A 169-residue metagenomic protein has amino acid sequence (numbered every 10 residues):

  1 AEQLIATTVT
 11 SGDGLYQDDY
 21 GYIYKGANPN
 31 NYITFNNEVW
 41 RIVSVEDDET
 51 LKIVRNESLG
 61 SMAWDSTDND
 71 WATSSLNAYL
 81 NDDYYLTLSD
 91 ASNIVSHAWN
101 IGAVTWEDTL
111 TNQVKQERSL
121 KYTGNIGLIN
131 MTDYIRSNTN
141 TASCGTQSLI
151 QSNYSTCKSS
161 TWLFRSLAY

Functional and structural regions predicted by a protein language model:
A1-Y169: Long, domain-scale functional regions
